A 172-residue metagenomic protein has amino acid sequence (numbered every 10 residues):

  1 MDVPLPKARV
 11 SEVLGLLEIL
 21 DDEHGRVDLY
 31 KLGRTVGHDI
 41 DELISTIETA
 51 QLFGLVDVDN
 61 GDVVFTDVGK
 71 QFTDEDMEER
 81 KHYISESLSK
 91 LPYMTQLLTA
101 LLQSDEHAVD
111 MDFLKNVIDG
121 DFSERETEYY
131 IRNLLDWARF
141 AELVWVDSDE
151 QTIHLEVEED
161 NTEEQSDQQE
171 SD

Functional and structural regions predicted by a protein language model:
M1-D172: Donor-sugar nucleotide-binding helix/loop cap in glycosyltransferases
